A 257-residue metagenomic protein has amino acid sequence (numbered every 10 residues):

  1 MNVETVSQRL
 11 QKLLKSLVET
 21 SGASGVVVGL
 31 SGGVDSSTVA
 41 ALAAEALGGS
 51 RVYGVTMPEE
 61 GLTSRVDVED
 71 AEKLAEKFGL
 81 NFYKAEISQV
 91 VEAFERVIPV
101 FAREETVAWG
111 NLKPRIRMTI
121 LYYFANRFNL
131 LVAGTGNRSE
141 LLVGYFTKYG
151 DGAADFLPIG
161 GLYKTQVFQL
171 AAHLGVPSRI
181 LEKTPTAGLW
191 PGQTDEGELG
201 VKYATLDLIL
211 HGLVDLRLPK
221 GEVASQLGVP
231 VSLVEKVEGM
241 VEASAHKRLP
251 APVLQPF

Functional and structural regions predicted by a protein language model:
M1-F146, V223: ATP-dependent adenylation/nucleotidyltransferase module used to activate substrates
M1-L30, V34, T38-A43, G49 (+1 more regions): Peripheral terminal appendages
S31, E59, I159-L162, V229: Structured loop/turn residues at secondary-structure junctions
E76, W109-R117, L131-L208: Catalytic subdomain that performs nucleotidyl-dependent activation
S88, T165-F168, G221: Residues in well-ordered alpha-helical elements
V97-I98, L174, P230, V241: Alpha-helix boundary/capping residues
